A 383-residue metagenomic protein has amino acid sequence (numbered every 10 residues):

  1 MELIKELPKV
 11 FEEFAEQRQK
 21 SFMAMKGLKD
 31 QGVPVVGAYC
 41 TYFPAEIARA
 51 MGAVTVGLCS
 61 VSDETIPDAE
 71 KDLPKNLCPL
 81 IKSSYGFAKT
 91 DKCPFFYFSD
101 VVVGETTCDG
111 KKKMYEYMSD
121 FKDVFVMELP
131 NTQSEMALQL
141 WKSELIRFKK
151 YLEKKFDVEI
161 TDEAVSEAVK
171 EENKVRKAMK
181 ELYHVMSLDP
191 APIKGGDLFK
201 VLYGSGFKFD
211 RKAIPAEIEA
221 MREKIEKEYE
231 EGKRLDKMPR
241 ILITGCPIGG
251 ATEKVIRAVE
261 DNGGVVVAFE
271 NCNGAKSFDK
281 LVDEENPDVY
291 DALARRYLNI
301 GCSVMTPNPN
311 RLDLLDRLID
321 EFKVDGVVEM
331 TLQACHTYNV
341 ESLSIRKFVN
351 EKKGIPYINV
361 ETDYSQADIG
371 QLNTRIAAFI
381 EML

Functional and structural regions predicted by a protein language model:
M1-P34, I146, K150-F278, N308: A charged, amphipathic alpha-helical module
L3, L343-L383: Peripheral docking tails and interdomain loops at the edges of cofactor- or intermediate-handling domains
D30, I47-V61, D68-A69, L242 (+3 more regions): Redox- and metal-dependent alpha/beta enzyme cores, enriched for Fe-S-associated oxidoreductases and cofactor-handling
V35-K89, T107, M114: An N-terminal, globular interaction/scaffold subdomain
Y85-K154: Acidic/His-rich segments in extracytoplasmic proteins that coordinate ligands and/or metal ions
A88, T306-K323, E341-S344: A short, acidic, amphipathic alpha-helical segment used as a generic capping/interface helix at domain edges
S99, I319, K323-V328: Proline-aspartate-enriched helix->loop->beta-strand connector
K112-K113, C335-E341: Glycine/threonine-rich flexible loop motifs
